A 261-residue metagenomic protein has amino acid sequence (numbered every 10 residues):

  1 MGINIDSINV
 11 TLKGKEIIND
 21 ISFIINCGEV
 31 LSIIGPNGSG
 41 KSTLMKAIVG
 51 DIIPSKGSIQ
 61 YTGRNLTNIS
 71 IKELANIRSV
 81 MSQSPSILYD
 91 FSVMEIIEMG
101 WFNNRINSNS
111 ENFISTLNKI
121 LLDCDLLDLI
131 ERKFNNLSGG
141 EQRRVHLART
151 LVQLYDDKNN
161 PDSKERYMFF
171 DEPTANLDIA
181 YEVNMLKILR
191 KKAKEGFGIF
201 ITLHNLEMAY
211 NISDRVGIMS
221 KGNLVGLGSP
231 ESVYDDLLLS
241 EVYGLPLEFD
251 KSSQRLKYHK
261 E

Functional and structural regions predicted by a protein language model:
I3-I5, I18-D20: Conserved structural motif at the start of ABC-family nucleotide-binding domains
I34-P36: The feature captures the beta-strand-to-loop junction immediately N-terminal to the Walker
V49: Helix-to-loop junction immediately C-terminal to a conserved catalytic motif
G57-N65: Conserved ABC transporter NBD signature motif
E111-L129: Conserved ABC ATPase "signature" region
L203-H204: H-loop/switch region of ABC-family ATPase nucleotide-binding domains
S240-E261: ABC ATPase nucleotide-binding domains
